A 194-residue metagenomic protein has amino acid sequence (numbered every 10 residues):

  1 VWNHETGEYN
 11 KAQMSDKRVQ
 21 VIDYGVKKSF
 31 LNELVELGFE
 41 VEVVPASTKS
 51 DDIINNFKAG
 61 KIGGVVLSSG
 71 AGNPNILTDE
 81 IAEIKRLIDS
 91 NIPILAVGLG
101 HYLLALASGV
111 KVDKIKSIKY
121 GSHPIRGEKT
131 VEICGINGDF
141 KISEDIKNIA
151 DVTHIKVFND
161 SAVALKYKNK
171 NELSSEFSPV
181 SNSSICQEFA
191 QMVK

Functional and structural regions predicted by a protein language model:
V1-K61, P74, V180-K194: RNA-binding accessory domains that recognize and position tRNA/RNA substrates
R18-Q20, E40, P93, I133 (+1 more regions): Residues that mark the start of a beta-strand
N32, I53-I54, L103-A105, E144-I149 (+1 more regions): Short loop/helix-cap segments at secondary-structure boundaries that form the rim of catalytic
V41-V43, V112, V152: Generic structural signal for residues in well-ordered beta-strands
N56-F57, I62-V131, N169, V180-M192: Cysteine-nucleophile active-site neighborhood
S122-P124, A164, S174: Conserved hydrophobic/aromatic beta-strand scaffold that supports enzyme active sites
K129-K170: Catalytic beta-strand/loop cores that center a nucleophilic Ser/Cys/Thr and support acyl-enzyme chemistry
